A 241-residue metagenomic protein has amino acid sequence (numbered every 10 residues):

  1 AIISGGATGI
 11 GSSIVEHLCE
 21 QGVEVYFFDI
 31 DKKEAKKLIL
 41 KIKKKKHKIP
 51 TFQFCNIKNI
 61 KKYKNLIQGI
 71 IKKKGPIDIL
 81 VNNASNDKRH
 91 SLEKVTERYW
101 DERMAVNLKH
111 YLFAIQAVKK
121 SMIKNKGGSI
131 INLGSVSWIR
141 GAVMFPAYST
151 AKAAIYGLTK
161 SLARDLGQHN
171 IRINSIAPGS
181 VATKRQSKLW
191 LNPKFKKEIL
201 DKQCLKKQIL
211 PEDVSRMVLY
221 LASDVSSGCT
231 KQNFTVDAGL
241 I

Functional and structural regions predicted by a protein language model:
A1-Y26: Canonical Rossmann dinucleotide-binding motif of NAD(H)/NADP(H)-dependent dehydrogenases/reductases, specifically
S91-L92, T96-M104, I199: Substrate-binding pocket helix/loop in short-chain dehydrogenase/reductase
V95, G141-S149, S161: Active-site loop-to-helix junction immediately N-terminal to the catalytic Tyr of the SDR YXXXK motif in Rossmann-fold
I115, A151, T159: Active-site helix of classical SDR
I115, G127, Q208-V236: C-terminal substrate-recognition "lid" of short-chain dehydrogenase/reductases
K120, R164-Q168, S227: Alpha-helical segment proximal to the catalytic Tyr-Lys
S135: Residue(s) in the substrate-gating loop at a strand-loop-helix junction that position the organic substrate next
